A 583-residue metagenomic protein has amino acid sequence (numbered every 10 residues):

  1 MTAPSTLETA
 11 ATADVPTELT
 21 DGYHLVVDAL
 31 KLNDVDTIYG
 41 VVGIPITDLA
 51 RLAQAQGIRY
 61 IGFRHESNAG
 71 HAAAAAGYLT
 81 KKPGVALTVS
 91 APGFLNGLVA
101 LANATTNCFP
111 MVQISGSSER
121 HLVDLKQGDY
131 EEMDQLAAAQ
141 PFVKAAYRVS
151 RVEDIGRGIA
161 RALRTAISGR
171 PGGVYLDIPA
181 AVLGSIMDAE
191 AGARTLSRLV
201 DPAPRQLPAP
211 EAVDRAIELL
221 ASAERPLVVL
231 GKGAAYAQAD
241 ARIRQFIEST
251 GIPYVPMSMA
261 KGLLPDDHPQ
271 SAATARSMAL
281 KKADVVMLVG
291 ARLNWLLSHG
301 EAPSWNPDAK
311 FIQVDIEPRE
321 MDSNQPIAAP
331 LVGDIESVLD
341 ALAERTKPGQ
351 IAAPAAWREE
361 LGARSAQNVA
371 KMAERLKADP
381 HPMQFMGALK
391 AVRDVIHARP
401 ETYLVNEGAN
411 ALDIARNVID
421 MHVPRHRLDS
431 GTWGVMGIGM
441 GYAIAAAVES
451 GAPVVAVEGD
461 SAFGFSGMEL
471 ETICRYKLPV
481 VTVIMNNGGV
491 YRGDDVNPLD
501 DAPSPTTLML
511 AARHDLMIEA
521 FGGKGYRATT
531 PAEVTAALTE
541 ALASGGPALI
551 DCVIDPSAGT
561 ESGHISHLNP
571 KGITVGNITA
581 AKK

Functional and structural regions predicted by a protein language model:
T2-A353, A391, V395, P479-T482 (+3 more regions): N-terminal alpha/beta PP-like core and its mobile active-site loop of ThDP/TPP-dependent enzymes
T2-T17, E153, E218, D308-V405 (+3 more regions): Phosphate/pyrophosphate-binding active-site segments
Y23-V27, K31, V41-I44, L49-R51 (+1 more regions): Active-site diphosphate/adenylate-binding microenvironment
R64, P253-M259, G408, T529-A532 (+1 more regions): Beta-strand->loop->alpha-helix junctions that form or flank phosphate-binding loops in nucleotide-handling enzymes
L122-M133, S277-L280, D322-N324, P330-V332 (+2 more regions): Thiamine diphosphate
Y175, Q313, V405, V457-E458: Generic enzyme active-site microenvironment
D177-A181, G231-G233, E407-N410, C552-S557: Short, well-ordered beta-to-alpha junction loops that form the rim of enzyme active sites and present histidine/acidic
G231-Y236, K377-A378, G459-S461: Conserved short loop/turn motifs at secondary-structure junctions
